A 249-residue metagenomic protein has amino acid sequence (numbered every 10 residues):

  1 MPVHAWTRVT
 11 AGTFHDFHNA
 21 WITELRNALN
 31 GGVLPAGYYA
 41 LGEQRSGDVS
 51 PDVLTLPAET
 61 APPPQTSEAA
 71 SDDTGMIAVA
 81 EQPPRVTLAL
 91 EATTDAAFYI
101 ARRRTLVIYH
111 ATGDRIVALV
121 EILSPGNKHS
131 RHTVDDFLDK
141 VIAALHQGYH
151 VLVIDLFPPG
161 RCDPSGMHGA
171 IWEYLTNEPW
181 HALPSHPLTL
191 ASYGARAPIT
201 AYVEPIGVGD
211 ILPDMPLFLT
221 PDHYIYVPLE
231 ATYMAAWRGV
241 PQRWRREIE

Functional and structural regions predicted by a protein language model:
M1-E249: Gly/Pro/Ser/Thr-rich low-complexity, intrinsically disordered segments predominantly at protein N-termini
